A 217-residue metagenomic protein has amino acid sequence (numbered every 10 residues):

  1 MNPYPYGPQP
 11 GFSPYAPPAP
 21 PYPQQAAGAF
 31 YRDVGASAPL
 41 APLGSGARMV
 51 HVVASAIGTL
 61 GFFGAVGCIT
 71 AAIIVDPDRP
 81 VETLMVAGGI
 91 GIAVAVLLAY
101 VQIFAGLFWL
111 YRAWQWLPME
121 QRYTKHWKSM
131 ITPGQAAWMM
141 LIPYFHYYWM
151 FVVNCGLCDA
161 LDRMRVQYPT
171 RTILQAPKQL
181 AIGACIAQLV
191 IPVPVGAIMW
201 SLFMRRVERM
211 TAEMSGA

Functional and structural regions predicted by a protein language model:
M1-A29: Cys/His-rich metal-coordination motifs, chiefly Zn-binding "fingers/knuckles"
P5-G7, L84-I90: Alpha-helical segments embedded in low-complexity/disordered contexts
P10, P14, Y31, A38 (+3 more regions): Polar low-complexity intrinsically disordered regions enriched in Ser/Thr and small residues
P18-T59, I74-E82, V101-I186, G196-A217: Membrane-interface extramembranous regions at the lipid-water interface
Y31, T70, L84-A87, L189: Extended hydrophobic/Leu-rich segments
L60-D76, G89-A105, I191-P192: Alpha-helical transmembrane spans
